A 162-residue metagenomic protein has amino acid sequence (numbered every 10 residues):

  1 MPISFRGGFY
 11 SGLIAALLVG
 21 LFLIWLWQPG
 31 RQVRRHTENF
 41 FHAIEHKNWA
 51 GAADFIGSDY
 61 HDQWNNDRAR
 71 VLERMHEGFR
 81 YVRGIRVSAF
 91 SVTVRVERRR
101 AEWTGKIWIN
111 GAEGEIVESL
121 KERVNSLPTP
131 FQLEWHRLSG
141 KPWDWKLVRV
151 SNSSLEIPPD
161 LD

Functional and structural regions predicted by a protein language model:
P2-F55, R70-E73: Short, low-complexity N-terminal intrinsically disordered segments enriched in polar/charged residues
L21, D59, S119: Conserved short-loop catalytic and cofactor-binding motifs
Q32, F41-I44, Q63, D67 (+2 more regions): Extracytoplasmic/periplasmic, Sec-exported soluble proteins
V33, V82-G84, L147, N152: A broad structural signal for short, well-ordered beta-strand segments within beta-sheet-rich domains
T37, V87-S91, D144-L147: Hydrophobic residues on conserved beta-strands that form the core of alpha/beta folds
A53-E113: Short solvent-exposed beta->alpha transition segments
V96-D162: Exposed beta-sheet edge and beta->alpha loop/turn motif
